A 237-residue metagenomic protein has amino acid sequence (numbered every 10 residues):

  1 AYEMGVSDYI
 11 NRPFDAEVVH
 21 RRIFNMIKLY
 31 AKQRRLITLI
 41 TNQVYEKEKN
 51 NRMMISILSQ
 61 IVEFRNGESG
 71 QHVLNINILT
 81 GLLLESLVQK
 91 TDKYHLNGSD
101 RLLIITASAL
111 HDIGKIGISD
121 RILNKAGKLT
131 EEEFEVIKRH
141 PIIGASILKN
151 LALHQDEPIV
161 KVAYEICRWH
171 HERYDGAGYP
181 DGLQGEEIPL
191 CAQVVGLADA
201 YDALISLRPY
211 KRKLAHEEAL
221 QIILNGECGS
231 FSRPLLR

Functional and structural regions predicted by a protein language model:
I10-I23: C-terminal output helix
F24-N42: The C-terminal output helix
T38-M53: Short, charged amphipathic alpha-helical "coupling" segments at sensory-output junctions in signaling proteins
K49-R237: Histidine- and acidic-residue-rich, metal-dependent catalytic cores
